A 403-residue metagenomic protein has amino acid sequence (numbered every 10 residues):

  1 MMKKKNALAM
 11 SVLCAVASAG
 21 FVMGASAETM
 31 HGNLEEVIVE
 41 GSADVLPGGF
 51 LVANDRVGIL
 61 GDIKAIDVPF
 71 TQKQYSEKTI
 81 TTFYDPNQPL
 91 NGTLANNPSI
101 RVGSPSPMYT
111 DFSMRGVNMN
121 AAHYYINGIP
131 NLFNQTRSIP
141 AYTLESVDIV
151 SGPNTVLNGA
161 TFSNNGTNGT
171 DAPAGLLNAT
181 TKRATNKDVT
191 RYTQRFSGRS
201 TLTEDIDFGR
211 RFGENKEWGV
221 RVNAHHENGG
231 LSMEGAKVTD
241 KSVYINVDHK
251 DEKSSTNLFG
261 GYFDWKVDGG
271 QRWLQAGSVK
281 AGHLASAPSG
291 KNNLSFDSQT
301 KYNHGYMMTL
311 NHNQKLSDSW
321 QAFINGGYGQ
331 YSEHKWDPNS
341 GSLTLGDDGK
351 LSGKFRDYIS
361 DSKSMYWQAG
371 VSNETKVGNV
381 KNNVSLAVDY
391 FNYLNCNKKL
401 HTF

Functional and structural regions predicted by a protein language model:
M1-P98, W367: N-terminal Sec signal peptide and the immediately downstream disordered periplasmic leader that contains the TonB box
M30-H31, A184-V189, G213-W218, E252-S255 (+2 more regions): Short loop/turn motifs that connect adjacent beta-strands in outer-membrane beta-barrel proteins
Q72, I80, G92-L94, V147-G152 (+2 more regions): Non-catalytic regulatory/gating segments with a bias toward low-complexity or hydrophobic composition
V102, S113, I129-L157: Short acidic/polar hinge/loop motifs at secondary-structure boundaries that mediate gating or recognition
Y142-R191: A beta-strand signature from Gram-negative outer-membrane beta-barrel systems, especially the internal plug domain
V189-A276, S298-K315: Transmembrane beta-barrel wall of Gram-negative outer-membrane proteins
G270-L294, W336-R356, T402-F403: Solvent-exposed loop segments that connect transmembrane elements
M308-Y331, K354-F403: Face-selective signature of the C-terminal outer-membrane beta-barrel domain
